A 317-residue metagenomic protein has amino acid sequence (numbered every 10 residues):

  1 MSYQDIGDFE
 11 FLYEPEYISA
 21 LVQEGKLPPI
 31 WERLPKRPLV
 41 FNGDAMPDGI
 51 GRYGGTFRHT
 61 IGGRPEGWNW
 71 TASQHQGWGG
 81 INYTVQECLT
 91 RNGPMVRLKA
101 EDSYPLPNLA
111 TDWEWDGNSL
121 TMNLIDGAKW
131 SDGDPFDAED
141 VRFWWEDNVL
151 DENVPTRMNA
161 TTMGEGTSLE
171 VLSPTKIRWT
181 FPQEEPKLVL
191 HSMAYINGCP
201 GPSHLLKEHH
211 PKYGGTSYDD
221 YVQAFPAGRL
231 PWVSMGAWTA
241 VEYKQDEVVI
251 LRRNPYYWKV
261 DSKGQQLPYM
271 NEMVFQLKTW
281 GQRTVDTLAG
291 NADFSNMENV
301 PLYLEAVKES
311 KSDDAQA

Functional and structural regions predicted by a protein language model:
E14, A20-Q23, P28-W115, V233: N-terminal lobe/hinge region of extracytoplasmic solute-binding protein
Q23-L27, P94, E146-N153, E184-P186 (+2 more regions): Sec-exported extracytoplasmic/periplasmic mature domains
G54-G63, T111, S119-N123, W144 (+4 more regions): Short, well-ordered beta-strand elements
P65, A72-Q76, G80-A100, Y104 (+2 more regions): Gly/Pro-rich hinge or "lid" segments in bacterial periplasmic/extracellular proteins
Y104, T111-V154, R178, D286: Aromatic- and charge-enriched surface segment that lines or borders ligand/interaction sites
N159-S217: Surface-exposed binding/hinge segments that line and control ligand-binding clefts or catalytic entry sites
L251, Y256-V307: Ligand-site clamp/hinge motif
E305-A317: Ligand-binding "clamshell"
